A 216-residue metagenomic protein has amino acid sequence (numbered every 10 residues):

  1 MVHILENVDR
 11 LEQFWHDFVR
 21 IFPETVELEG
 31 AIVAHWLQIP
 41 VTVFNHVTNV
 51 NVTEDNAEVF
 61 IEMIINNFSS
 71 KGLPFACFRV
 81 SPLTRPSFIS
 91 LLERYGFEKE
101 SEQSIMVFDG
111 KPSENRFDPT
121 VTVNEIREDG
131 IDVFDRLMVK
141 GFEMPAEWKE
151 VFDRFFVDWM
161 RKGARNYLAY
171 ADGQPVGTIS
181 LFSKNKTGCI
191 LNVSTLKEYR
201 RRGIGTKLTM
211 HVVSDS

Functional and structural regions predicted by a protein language model:
M1-S69, T84, W148: N-terminal charged segments
M1-W15, T48, Q103, S113-V151 (+2 more regions): Short amphipathic alpha-helix that is part of the acyltransferase structural core
F18-E24, G72-P74, F88, E100-E102 (+3 more regions): A short helix-loop-beta-strand connector motif used in the catalytic cores of GNAT acetyltransferases and, in some
E27-L28, F108, Y170-D172: Active-site beta-strand termini and strand-to-loop segments that position acidic
I39-H46, E100, S183-L191, R200: A conserved beta-turn-beta hairpin within the catalytic core of GNAT-like acetyltransferases that forms part
D55-T122, R127: Acyl-donor-binding surface of acyltransferase catalytic domains
A57-I65, N192-T195, R201-S214: Conserved acetyl-CoA-binding loop-helix of GNAT-fold acetyltransferases
E147-E198: A conserved beta-strand-loop-helix scaffold within acyl/acetyltransferase catalytic domains
